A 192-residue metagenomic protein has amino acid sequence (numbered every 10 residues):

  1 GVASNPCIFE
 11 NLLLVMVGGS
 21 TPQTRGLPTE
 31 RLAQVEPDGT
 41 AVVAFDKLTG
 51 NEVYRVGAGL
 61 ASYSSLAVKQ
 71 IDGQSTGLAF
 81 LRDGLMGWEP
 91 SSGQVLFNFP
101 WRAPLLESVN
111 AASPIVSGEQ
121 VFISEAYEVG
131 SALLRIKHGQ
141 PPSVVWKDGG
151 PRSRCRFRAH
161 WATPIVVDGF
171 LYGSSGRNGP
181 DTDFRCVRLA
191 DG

Functional and structural regions predicted by a protein language model:
G1-G192: Noncatalytic, solvent-exposed loop/strand surfaces of beta-propeller-type extracellular/periplasmic domains
